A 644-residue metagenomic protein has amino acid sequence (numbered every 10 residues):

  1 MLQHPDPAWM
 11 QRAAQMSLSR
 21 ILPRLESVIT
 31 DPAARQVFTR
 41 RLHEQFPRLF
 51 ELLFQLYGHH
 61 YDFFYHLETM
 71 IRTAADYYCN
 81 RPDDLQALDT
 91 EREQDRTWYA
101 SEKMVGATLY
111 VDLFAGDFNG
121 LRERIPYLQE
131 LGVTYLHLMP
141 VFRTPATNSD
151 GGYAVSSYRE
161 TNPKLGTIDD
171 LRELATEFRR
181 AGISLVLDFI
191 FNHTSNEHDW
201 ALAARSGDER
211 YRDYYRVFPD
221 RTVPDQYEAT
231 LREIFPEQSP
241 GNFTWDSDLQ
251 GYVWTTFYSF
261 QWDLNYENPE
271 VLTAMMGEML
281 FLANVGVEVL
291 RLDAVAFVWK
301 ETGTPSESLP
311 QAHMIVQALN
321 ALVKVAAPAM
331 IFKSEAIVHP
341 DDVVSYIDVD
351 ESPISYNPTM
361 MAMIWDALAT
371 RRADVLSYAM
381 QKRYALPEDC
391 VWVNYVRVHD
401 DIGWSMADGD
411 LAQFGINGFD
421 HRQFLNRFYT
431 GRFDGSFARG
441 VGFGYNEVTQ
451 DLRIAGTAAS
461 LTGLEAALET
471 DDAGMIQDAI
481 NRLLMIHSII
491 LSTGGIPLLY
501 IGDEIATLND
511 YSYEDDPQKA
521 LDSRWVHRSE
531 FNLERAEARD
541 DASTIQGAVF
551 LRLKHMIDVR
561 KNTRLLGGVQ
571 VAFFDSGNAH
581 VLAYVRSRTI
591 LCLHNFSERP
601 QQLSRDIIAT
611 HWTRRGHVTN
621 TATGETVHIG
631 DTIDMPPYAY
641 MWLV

Functional and structural regions predicted by a protein language model:
L2-H617, T621-V644: Active-site and adjacent substrate-binding regions of carbohydrate-active enzymes
